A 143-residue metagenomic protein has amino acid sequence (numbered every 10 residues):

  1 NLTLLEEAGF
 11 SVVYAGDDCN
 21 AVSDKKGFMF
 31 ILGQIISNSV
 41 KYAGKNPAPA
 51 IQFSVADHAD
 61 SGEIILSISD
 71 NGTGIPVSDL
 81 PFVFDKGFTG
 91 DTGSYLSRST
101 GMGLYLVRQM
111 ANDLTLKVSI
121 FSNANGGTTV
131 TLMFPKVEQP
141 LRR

Functional and structural regions predicted by a protein language model:
N20-S23: Conserved micro-motifs of the catalytic ATP-binding
S39-A43: Short helix-loop "hinge" at the ATP-lid/N-box region of the Bergerat-fold HATPase_c
K45, F88-R98: Glycine-rich ATP-lid/hinge loop adjacent to the conserved G-boxes
A50-G62: Short beta-strand/loop element within the Bergerat-fold HATPase_c
D70: Acidic ATP/Mg2+-coordinating residue in the GHKL
I75-G87: Short conserved segment of the HATPase_c
N112-R143: C-terminal end segment of the histidine kinase catalytic
